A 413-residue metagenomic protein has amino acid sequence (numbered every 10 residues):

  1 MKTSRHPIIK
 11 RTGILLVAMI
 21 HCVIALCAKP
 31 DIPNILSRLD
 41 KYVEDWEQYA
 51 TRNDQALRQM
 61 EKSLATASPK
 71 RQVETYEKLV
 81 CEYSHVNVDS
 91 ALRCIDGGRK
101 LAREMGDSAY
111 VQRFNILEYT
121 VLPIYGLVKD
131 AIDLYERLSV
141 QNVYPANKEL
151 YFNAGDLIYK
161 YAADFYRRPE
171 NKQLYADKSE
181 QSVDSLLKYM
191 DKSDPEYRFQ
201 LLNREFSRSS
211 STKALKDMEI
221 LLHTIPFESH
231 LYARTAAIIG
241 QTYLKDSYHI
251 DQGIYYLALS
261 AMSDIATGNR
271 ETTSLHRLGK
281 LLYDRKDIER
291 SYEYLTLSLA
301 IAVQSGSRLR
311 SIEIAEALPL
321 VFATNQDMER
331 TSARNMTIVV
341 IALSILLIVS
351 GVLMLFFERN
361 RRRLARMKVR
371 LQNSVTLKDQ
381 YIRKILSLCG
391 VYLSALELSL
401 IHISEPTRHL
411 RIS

Functional and structural regions predicted by a protein language model:
K2, H6-P7, C22-D327: A "functional boundary" signal
G13-V23: Bacterial N-terminal signal peptides
H21-A25, L353-F356: Hydrophobic membrane-targeting alpha-helices
N325-V375: Alpha-helical transmembrane signal-anchor helices
E358, A365, V369-Q372, T376-D379 (+3 more regions): Signal-transmission coiled-coil "S-helix" linker that connects upstream sensory/regulatory modules
I401-S413: Single conserved hydrophobic/aromatic residue that forms the stacking wall/gate of nucleotide- or nucleobase-binding
